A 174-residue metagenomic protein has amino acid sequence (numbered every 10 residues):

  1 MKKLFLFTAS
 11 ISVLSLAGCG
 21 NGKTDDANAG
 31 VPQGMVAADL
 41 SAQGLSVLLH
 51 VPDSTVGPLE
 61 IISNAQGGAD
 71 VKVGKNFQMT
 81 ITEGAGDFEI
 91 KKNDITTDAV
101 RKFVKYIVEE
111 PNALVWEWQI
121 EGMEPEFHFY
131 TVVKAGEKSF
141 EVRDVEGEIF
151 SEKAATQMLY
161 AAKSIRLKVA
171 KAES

Functional and structural regions predicted by a protein language model:
M1-L4: Positively charged n-region of N-terminal signal peptides that target proteins for export
S15-G18: C-terminal motif of bacterial Sec signal peptides marking the signal peptidase cleavage site
G20-K23: Bacterial signal peptide processing site
A27-L48: Post-signal peptide N-terminal segment of mature Sec-exported envelope proteins
Q33-D39, Q66-G68, E109-W118: Short, hydrophobic/aromatic-rich segments at coil-to-beta transitions
G44-N93: Secretory pathway targeting signatures of secreted, lumenal, and periplasmic proteins
T96-S151: Signature of long, low-cysteine stretches enriched in small and polar/charged residues
V142-S174: Surface-exposed amphipathic alpha-helical segments
